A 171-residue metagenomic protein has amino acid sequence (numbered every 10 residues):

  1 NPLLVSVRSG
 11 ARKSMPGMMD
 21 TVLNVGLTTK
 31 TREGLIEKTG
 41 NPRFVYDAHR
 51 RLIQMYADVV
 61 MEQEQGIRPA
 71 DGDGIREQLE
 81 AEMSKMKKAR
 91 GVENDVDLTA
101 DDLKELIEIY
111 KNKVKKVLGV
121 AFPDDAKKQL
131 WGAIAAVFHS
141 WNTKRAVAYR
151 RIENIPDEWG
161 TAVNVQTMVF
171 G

Functional and structural regions predicted by a protein language model:
N1-G171: Nucleotide/phosphate-binding sheet-loop regions of phosphoryl- and nucleotidyl-transfer enzymes
